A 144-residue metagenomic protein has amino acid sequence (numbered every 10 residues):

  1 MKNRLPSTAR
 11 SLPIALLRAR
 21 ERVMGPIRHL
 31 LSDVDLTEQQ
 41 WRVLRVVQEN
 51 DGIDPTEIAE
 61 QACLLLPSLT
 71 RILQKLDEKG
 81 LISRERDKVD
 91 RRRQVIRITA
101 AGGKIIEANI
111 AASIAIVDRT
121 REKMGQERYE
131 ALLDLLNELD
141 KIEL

Functional and structural regions predicted by a protein language model:
M1-V34: N-terminal leader segment of winged-helix/HTH proteins
M24, Q61, Q74-N137: Charged, amphipathic alpha-helical coiled-coil/dimerization segments
D33-T37, S68-R71, K75: Short glycine/proline-centered loop/turn elements that form peptide/ligand docking sites
V43-L44: Short alpha-helical "packing" element that flanks the helix-turn-helix/winged-helix DNA-binding module
N50-D54: Short capping segments at the starts of secondary-structure elements
P55-T56, P67, Q74, Q94: Residues within helix-turn-helix
